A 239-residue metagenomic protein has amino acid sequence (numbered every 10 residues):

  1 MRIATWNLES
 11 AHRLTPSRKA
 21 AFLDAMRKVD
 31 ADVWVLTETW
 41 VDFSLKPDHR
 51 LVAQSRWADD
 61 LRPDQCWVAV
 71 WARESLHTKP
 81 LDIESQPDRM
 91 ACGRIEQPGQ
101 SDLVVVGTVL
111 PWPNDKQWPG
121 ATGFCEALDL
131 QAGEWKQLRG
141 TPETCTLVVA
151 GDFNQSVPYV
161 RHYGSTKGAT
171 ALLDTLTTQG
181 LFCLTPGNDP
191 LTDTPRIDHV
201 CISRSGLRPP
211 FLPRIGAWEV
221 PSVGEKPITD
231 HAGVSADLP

Functional and structural regions predicted by a protein language model:
M1-D24, A72-P239: Active-site regions of metal-assisted phosphoester/phosphodiester hydrolases, unifying DNase/endonuclease modules
M1-H49, D60-V68: N-terminal, active-site-proximal structural segment of metallo-dependent hydrolase catalytic domains
Q54-A58: A structural signal for short loop-to-beta-strand junctions that line the ligand-binding cleft of periplasmic/secreted
D59-D60, D82: Short secondary-structure transition/capping motifs
